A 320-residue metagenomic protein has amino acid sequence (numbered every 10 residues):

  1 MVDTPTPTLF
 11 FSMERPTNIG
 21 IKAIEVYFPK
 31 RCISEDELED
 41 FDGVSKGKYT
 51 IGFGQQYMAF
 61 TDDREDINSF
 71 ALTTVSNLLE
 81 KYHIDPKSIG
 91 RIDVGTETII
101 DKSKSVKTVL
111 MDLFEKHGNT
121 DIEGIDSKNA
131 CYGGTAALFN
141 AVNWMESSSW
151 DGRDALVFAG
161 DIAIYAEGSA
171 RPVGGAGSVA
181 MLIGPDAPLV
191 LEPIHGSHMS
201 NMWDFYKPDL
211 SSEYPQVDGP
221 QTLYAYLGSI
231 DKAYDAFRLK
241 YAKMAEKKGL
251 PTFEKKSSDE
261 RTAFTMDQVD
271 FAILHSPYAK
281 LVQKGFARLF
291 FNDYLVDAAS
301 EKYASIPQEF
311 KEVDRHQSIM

Functional and structural regions predicted by a protein language model:
V2-R64, A170-S258: Condensing-enzyme catalytic core mediating Claisen C-C bond formation in acyl metabolism
N18-G20, R91, R153-V157: Short glycine-aspartate micro-motif
I21, R64-T135, K255-R288: Conserved beta-ketoacyl condensing-enzyme motif
C32-I33, S103-V106, A136-F139, A166-P172 (+3 more regions): Short acidic, glycine/serine/threonine-rich loops at helix termini
K48-G52, Q56-D66, I99-D154, N292-M320: Conserved catalytic cysteine-centered active-site region of acyl-thioester-dependent Claisen-condensing enzymes
I67-Y82, A137, A141, S229 (+3 more regions): Stable alpha-helical structural segments in soluble proteins, enriched in small hydrophobic residues
E146, D151-A180: Flexible, glycine-rich active-site loops centered on histidine and acidic residues that chelate a metal or position
A236-P277, V282-M320: Membrane-interfacial loop- and helix-cap regions that link adjacent transmembrane helices in polytopic membrane proteins
